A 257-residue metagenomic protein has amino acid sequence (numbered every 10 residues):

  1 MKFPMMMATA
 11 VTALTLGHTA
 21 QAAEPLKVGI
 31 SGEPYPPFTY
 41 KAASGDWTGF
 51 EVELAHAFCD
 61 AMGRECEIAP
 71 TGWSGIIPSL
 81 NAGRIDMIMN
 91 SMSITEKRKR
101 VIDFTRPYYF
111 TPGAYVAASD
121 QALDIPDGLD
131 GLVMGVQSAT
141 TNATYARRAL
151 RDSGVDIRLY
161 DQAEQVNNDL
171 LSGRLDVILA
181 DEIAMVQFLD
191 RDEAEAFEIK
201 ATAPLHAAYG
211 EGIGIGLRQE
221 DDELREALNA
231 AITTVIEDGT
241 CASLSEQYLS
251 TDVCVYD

Functional and structural regions predicted by a protein language model:
L16-A22: Sec/Tat signal peptide C-region and signal peptidase I cleavage site
A23-S91, D238, Q247, T251: Extracytoplasmic small-molecule ligand-binding "clamshell" domains of the periplasmic binding protein/Venus flytrap
G29-P34, A69-S74, G83-T95, A139-T141 (+3 more regions): Beta->alpha turn/N-cap motifs
G32, Y109-A117, D190-N229, L249-D257: Periplasmic-binding protein-like
F38-A42, A55-R64, N142-D161, L189-E195 (+1 more regions): Ligand-binding cleft/hinge of the Venus flytrap
V52-A61, L123, G128, L132-V133 (+2 more regions): Extended ligand-binding regions for polar small-molecule ligands
H56, D60, E65-G128, E198-A208: Acidic, polar ligand-binding/catalytic clefts
R64-E65, N81-N90, L132-V133, L171-A184 (+1 more regions): Alpha-to-beta junction loops
